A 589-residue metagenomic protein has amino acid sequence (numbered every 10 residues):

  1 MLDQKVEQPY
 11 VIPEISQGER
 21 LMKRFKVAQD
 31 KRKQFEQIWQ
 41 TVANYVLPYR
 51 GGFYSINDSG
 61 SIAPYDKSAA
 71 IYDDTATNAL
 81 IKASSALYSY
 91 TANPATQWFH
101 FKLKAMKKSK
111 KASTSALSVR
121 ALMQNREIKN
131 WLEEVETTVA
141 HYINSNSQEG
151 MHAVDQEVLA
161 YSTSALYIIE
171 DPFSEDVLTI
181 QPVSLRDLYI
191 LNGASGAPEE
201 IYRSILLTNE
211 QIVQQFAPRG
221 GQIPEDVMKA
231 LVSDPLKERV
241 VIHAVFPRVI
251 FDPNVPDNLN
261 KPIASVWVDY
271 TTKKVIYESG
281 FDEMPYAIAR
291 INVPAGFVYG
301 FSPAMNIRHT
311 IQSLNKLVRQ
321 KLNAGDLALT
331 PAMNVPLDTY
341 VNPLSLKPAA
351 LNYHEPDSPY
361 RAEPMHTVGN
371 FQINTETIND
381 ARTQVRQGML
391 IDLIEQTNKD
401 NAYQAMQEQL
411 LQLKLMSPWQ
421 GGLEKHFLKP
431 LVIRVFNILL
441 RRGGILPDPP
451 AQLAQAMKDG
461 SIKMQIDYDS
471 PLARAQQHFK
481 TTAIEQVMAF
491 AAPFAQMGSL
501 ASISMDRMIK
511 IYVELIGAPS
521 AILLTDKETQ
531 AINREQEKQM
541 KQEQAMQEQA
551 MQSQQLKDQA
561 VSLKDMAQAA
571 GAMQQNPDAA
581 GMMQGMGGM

Functional and structural regions predicted by a protein language model:
M1-A230: Extended, helix-rich architectural segments
M1-I38, L47-I56, L314, T330-M589: C-terminal anchoring/interaction modules
P13, E170-L346: Structured, contiguous alpha/beta core segments that scaffold functional sites
F53-L80, Q156-E157, D226-L259, L346-H366: An N-terminal domain-start capping segment
I81-A92, F101, M305-L317, N323-A324 (+3 more regions): Short, hydrophobic/amphipathic alpha-helical patches that form generic packing surfaces within helical domains
R126, N130, E157, M305 (+2 more regions): Residue-level detector of secondary-structure boundary/capping sites
E133, T137-Q148, Q156-S164, I168-D171 (+14 more regions): A broad, structural surface signal
S162-S164, K261-P262, G460: Residues at beta-strand starts and edge strands
